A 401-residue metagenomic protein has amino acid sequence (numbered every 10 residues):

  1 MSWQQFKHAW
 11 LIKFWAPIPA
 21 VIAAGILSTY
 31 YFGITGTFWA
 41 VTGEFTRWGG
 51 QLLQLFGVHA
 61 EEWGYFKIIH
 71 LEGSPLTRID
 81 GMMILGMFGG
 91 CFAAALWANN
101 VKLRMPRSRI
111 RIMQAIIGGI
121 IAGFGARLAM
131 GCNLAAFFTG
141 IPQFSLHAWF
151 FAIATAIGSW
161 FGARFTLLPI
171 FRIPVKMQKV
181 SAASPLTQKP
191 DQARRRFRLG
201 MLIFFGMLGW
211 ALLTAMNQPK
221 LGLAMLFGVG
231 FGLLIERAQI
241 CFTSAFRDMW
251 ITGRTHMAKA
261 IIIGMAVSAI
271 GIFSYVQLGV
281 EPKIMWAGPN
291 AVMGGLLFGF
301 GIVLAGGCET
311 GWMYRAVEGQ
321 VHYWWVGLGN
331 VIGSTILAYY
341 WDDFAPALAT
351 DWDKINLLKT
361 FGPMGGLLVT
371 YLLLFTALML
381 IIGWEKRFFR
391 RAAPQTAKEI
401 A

Functional and structural regions predicted by a protein language model:
M1-A401: Membrane-interfacial helix-loop segments of redox and metal-homeostasis proteins, especially TM-loop-TM junctions
